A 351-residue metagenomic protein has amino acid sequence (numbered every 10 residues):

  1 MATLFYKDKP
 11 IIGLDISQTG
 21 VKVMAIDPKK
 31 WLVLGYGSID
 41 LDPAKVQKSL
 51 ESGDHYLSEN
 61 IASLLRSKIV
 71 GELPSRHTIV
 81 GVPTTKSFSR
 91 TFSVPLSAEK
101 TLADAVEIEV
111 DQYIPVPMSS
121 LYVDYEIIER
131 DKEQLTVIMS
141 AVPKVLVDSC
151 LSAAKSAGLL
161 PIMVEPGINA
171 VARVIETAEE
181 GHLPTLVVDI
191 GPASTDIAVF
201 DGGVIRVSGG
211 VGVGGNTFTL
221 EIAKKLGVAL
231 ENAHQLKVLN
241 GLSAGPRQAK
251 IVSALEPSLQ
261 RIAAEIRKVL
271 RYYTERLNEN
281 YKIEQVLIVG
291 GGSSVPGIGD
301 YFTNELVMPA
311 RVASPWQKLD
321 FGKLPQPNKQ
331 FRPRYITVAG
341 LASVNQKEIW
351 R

Functional and structural regions predicted by a protein language model:
A2-P43, R76-P83, E133, E176-V207 (+4 more regions): Gly/Thr-rich phosphate-binding beta-strand-loop-beta motif of the actin/hexokinase/Hsp70
G20-A25, W31-L135, I262, Y273: Conserved phosphate-binding loops in N-terminal lobes of ATP-dependent enzymes of the actin/Hsp70/sugar-kinase
P28-W31, A154-S156, G202, F302-V307: Short, solvent-exposed amphipathic alpha-helical segments in soluble enzyme and RNA/protein-processing domains
K45-S49, V145-V171, G181, V204-P246: Glycine-rich phosphate-binding loop plus the immediately following alpha-helix
H77, G81-T177, Q285, P315-L319 (+1 more regions): Active-site neighborhood for divalent-cation/phosphate handling
K225, L236-E284: Adenine-nucleotide phosphate-binding core of ATP-dependent small-molecule kinases
Y281-R311, P315: Glycine-rich phosphate-binding loops at beta-strand->alpha-helix junctions
S293, R311-R351: Glycine-rich phosphate-binding/hydrolytic loop that grips phosphoryl groups
